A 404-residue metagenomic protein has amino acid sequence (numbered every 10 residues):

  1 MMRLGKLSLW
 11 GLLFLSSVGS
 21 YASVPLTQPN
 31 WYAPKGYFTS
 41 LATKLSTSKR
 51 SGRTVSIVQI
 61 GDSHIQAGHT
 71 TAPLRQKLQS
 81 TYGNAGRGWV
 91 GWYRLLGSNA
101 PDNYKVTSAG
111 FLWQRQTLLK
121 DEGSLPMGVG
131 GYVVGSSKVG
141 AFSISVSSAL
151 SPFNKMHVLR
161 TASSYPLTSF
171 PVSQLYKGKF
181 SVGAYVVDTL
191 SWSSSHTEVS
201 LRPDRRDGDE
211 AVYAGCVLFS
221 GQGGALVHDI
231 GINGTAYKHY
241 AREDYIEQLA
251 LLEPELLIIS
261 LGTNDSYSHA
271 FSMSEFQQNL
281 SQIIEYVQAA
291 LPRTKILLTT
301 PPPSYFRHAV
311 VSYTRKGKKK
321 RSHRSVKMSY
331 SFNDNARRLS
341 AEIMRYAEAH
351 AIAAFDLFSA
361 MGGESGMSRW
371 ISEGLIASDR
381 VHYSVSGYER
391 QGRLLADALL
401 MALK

Functional and structural regions predicted by a protein language model:
M1-L9: Bacterial N-terminal signal peptides that target proteins for export
L15-G19: N-terminal signal peptide c-region/cleavage motif recognized by signal peptidases
V24-Q59, Q114-V134, V139: Membrane/wall-proximal cationic-aromatic binding patches
A33-T47, K238-A250, Q278-Q282, Y286 (+2 more regions): Alpha-helical scaffolding within the catalytic cores of extracellular/periplasmic polymer-degrading hydrolases
I60-S63, D229-G234, I259-N264, T299-P303 (+1 more regions): Active-site-proximal beta-strand/loop segments in catalytic clefts of secreted hydrolases
Q66-S173, K179-Q278, H382: Conserved SGNH/GDSL esterase-like catalytic core that processes O-acyl groups on lipids and polysaccharides
G68, A72, Q76, E247 (+9 more regions): Solvent-exposed, polar/charged alpha-helical surfaces in well-ordered, non-transmembrane soluble domains, broadly
N233, R242, S304-K404: Catalytic His-Asp segment of secreted/periplasmic serine-dependent ester chemistry enzymes
